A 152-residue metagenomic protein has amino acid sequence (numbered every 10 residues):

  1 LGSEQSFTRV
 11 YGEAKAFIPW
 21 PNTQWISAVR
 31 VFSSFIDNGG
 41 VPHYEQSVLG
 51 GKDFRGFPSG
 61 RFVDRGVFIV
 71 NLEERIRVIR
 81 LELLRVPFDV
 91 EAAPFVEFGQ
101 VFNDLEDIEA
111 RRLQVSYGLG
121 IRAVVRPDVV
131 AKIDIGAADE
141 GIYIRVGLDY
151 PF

Functional and structural regions predicted by a protein language model:
L1, R55-G60, A92-Q100, D104 (+1 more regions): Transmembrane beta-strand segments that form the barrel wall of outer-membrane beta-barrel proteins
L1-V90, F102: C-terminal outer-membrane beta-barrel translocator/porin domains of Gram-negative envelope proteins and their
F7-Y11, V67-I69, Q114-G118, D128 (+1 more regions): Transmembrane beta-barrel architecture of outer-membrane proteins
R9, Y44-K52, I108-Q114, D149-F152: Flexible, surface-exposed loop regions and adjacent strand-edge segments of Gram-negative outer-membrane beta-barrel
A16-I18, E74-I76, A123-V125, I135-A137 (+1 more regions): Residue-level signature of outer-membrane beta-barrel architecture
I26-R30, N71, E91-F95, G120 (+2 more regions): Residue-level detector of the transmembrane beta-barrel scaffold of outer-membrane proteins
G66, V78-E82, V101-L105, R111-L119 (+1 more regions): Outer-membrane beta-barrel initiation region
I121-A123, G141-F152: Outer-membrane beta-barrel "beta-signal"
